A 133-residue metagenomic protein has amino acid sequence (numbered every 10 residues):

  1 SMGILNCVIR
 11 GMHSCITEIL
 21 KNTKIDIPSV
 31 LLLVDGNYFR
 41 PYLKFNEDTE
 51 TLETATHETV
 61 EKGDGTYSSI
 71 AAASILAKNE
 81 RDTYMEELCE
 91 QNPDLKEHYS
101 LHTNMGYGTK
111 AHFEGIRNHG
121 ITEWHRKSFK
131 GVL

Functional and structural regions predicted by a protein language model:
S1-L133: RNase H-like, Mg2+-dependent phosphodiesterase core, and more generally RNA phosphate-backbone-engaging helix-loop
